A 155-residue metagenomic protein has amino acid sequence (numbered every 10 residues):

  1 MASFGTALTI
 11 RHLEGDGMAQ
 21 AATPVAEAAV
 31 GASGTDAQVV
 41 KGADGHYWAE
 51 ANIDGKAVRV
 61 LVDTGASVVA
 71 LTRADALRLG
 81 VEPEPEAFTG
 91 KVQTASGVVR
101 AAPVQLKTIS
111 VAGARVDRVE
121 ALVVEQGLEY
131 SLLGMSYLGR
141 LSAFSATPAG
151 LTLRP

Functional and structural regions predicted by a protein language model:
M1-R59, T64-P155: Pepsin/retropepsin-fold aspartyl endopeptidases
